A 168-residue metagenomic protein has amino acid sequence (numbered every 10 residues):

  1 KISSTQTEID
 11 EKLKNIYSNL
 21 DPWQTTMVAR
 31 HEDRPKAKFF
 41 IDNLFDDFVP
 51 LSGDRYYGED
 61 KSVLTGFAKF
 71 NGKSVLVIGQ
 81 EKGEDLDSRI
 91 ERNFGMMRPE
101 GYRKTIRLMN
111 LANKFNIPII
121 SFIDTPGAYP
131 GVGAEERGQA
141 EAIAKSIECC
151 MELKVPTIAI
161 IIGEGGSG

Functional and structural regions predicted by a protein language model:
K1-G168: Terminal-region recognition feature
